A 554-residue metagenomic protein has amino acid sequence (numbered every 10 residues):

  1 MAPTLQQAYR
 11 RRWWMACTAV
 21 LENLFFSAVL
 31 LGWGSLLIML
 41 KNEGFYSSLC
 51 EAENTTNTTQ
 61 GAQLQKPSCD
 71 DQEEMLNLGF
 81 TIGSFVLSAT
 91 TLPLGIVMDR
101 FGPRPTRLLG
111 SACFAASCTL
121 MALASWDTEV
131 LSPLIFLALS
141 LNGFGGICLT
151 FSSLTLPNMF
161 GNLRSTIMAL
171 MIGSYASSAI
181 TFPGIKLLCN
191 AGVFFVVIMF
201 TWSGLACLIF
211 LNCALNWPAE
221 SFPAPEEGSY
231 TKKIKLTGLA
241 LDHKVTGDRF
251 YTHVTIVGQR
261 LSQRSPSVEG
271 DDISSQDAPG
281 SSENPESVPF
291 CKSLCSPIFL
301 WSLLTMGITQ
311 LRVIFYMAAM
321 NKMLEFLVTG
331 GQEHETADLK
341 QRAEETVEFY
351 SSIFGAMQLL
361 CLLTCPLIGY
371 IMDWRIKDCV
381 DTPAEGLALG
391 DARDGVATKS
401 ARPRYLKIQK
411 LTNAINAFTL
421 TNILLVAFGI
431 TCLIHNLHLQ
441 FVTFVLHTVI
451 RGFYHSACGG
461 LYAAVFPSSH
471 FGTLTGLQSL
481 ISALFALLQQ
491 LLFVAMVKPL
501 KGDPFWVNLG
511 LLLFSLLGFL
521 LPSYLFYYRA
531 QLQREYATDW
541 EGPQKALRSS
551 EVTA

Functional and structural regions predicted by a protein language model:
M1-E73, A219, T255-L261, S265-W301: Cytosolic juxtamembrane N-terminal segment immediately preceding the first transmembrane helix of multi-pass
Y9, A89-S132: Conserved MFS/SLC helix-loop-helix module at the cytosolic interface between two early adjacent transmembrane helices
V29-L40, N284, F290-G369, H455-G459 (+1 more regions): Extracytoplasmic gate region of multi-pass secondary transporters
N57-K66, L78-I96, I180, S352-Y370 (+1 more regions): Central cavity-lining transmembrane alpha-helices of secondary-active solute carriers, predominantly the Major
A112-T128, A392, I423-H435, L487: C-terminal ends and interior cores of transmembrane alpha-helices in multi-pass membrane transporters/permeases
S117, E129-L149, L439-F453: Hydrophobic core of transmembrane alpha-helices in multi-pass small-molecule transporters, especially MFS/SLC-type
G146-L149, N158-C213, S351-C365, G472-K501: Glycine-rich segments within core transmembrane alpha-helices of 12-TM secondary carriers
W217-L304, F315, A319-M320, E335-D338 (+2 more regions): Long, low-complexity inter-transmembrane loops of multi-pass membrane transporters
